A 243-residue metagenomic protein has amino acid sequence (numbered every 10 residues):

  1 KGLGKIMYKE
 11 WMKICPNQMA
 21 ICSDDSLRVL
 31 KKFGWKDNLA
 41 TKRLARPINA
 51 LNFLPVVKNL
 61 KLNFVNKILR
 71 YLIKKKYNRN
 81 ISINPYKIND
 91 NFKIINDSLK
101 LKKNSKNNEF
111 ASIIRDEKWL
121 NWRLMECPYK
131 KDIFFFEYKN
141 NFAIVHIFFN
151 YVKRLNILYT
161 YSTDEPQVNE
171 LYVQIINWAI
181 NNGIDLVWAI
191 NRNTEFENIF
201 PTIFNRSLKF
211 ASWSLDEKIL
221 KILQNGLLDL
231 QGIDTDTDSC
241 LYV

Functional and structural regions predicted by a protein language model:
K1, D24, A40, K87-T163: A conserved beta-strand-loop-helix scaffold within acyl/acetyltransferase catalytic domains
K1-I14, P166-W178: Conserved acetyl-CoA-binding loop-helix of GNAT-fold acetyltransferases
K13-N17, K139-N141: Short glycine/proline-enriched coil/turn segments at helix->beta-strand junctions
Q18-K76, E126, I144-P166, V173-V243: Active-site/acyl-donor-binding loops of N-acyltransferases
W35, I83-Y86, F92, K131-I133 (+1 more regions): Short glycine-aromatic motifs
V65-N96, I114: A conserved mid-domain beta-alpha-beta active-site/ligand-binding segment of alpha/beta enzyme cores
